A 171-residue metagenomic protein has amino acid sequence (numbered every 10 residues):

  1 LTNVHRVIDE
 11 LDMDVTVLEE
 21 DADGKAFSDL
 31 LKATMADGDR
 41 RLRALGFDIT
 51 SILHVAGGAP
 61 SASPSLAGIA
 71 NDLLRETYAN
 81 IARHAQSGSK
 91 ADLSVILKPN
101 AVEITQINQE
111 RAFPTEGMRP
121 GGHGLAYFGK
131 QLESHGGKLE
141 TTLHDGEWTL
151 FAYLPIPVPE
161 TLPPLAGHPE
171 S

Functional and structural regions predicted by a protein language model:
H5-V7, E19-I69, A82, K130-H135: Helix-loop-beta hinge of the Bergerat
K32-M35, R75, E116-H144, H168-E170: ATP phosphate-binding glycine-rich loop and adjacent ATP-lid/helix-beta elements within ATP-binding kinase/ATPase
A67-A91: Conserved ATP-binding N-box helix of the HATPase_c
G88-N100, T105-Q109: Short beta-strand/loop element within the Bergerat-fold HATPase_c
A91, T149-L154: Hydrophobic core positions in the C-terminal catalytic ATP-binding module
A101, R111-A112, H144-F151: Glycine-rich nucleotide-binding loop
N108-Q109, A152-V158: C-terminal beta-strand of the catalytic ATP-binding
V158-S171: C-terminal end segment of the histidine kinase catalytic
